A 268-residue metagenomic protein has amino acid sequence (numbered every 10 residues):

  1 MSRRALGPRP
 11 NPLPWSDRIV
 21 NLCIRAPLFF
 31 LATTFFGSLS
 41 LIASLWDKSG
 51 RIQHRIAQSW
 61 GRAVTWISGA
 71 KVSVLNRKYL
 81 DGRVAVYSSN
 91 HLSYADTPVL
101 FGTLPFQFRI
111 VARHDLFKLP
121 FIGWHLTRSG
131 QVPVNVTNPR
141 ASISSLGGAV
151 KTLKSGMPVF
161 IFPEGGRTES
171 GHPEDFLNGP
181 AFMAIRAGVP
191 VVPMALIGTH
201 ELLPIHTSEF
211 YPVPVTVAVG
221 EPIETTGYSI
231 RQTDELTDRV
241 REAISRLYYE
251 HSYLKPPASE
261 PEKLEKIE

Functional and structural regions predicted by a protein language model:
M1-I19, I143-E268: Non-catalytic C-terminal accessory region of glycerolipid acyltransferases and related lyso-lipid remodeling enzymes
P8-S73, W124-S129: A transmembrane-helix-recognition feature enriched in membrane-embedded lipid enzymes and envelope glyco-/phospholipid
N21-L28, A57-A112: Conserved H-X4-D acyltransferase segment
G61, Q131-N135, G166: Short, basic, glycine/proline-bearing loop/turn elements
L75, S89, V111-R113, N135-V136 (+2 more regions): Thr-Gly-centered strand-to-loop micro-motif
L92-G148: Membrane-embedded segments
